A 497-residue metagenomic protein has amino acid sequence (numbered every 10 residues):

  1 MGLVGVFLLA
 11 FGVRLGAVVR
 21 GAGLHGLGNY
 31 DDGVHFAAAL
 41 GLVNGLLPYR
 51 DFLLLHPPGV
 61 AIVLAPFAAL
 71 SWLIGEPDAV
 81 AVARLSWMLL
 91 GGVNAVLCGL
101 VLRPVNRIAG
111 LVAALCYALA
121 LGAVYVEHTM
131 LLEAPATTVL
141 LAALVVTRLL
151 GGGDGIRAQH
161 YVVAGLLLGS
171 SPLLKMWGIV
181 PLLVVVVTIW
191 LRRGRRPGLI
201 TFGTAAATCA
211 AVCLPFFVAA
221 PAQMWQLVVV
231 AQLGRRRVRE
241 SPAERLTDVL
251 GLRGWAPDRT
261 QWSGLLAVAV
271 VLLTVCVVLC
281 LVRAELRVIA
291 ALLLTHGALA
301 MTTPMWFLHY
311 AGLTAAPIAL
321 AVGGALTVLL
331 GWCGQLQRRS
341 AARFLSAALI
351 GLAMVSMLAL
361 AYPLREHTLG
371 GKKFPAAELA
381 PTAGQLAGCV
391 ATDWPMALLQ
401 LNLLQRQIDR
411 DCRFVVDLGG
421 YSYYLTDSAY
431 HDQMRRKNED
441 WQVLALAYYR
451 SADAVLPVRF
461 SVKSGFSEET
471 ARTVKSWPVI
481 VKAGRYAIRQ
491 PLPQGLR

Functional and structural regions predicted by a protein language model:
L55, T368-K372, A377-R435, Q442-G465: Short periplasmic/luminal acceptor-recognition loop of GT-C membrane glycosyltransferases, typified by
G59, A83-L90, V112-A142, T147 (+3 more regions): Multi-pass, polyprenyl lipid-linked donor-dependent membrane glycosyltransferases
V96-G99, A256-A290, L294-G297: Hydrophobic, aromatic-rich transmembrane alpha-helices and their immediate juxtamembrane boundary segments
R103-I108, L141-V163, T274-A284, L326: Membrane-interface transmembrane helices that cradle and orient dolichyl/undecaprenyl
A113-A114, Q159-V187, A207, A211 (+1 more regions): Membrane-interface alpha helices of multi-pass inner-membrane proteins
V126-E127, E133, L174, V180 (+1 more regions): Hydrophobic/aromatic-rich transmembrane helices and adjacent perimembrane loops
L199-T247: Membrane-lumen/periplasm interface segments of specific transmembrane helices in polyprenyl phosphate-linked
A206-A207, T327-L360: Signature aromatic-anchored transmembrane alpha helix within multi-pass, membrane-resident enzymes that catalyze glycan
